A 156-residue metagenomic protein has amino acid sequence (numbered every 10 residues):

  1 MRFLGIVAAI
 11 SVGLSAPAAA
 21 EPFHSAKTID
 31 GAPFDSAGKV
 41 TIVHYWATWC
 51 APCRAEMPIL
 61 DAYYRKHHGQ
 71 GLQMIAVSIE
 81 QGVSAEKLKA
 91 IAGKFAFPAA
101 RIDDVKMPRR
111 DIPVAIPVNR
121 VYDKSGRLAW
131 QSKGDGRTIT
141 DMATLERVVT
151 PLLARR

Functional and structural regions predicted by a protein language model:
G5-S15: Bacterial N-terminal signal peptides
L14-P22: Bacterial Sec-dependent signal peptides at the C-terminal "C-region" and cleavage site
E21-T41: A short beta-strand-turn-helix
F23, K89-S125: Short, internal strand/loop/helix patches that form the active-site neighborhood or redox-interaction surface
G38-T41, Y45-W49, Q81, A115: Short pre-active-site segment immediately N-terminal to redox-active cysteine/selenocysteine motifs in thiol-based
I42-V43, M74, N119: Hydrophobic beta-strand anchors of alpha/beta hydrolase catalytic cores
A55-K94, D104-P108: Structural microenvironment flanking redox-active thiols in thiol-disulfide oxidoreductases
V121-R156: Thiol-/selenol-based redox modules, centered on thioredoxin-like and closely related oxidoreductase domains
